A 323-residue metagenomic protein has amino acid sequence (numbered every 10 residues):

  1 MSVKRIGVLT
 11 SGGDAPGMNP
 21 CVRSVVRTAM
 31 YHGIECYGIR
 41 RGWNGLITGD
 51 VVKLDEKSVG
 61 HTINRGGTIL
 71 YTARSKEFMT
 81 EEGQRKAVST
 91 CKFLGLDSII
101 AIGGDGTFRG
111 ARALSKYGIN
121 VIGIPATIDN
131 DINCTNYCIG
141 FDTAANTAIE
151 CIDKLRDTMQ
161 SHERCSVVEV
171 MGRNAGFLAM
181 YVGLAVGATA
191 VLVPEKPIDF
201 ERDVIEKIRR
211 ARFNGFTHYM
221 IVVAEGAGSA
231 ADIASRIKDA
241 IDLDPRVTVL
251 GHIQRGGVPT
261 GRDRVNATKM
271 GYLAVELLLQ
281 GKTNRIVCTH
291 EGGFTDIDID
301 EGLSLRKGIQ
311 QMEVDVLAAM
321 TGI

Functional and structural regions predicted by a protein language model:
M1-S2, G7, A29, H61-N64 (+10 more regions): Solvent-exposed alpha-helices and their adjacent loops that cap or buttress functional pockets in soluble metabolic
S2-I47: N-terminal phosphate-binding or glycine-rich loops at protein starts, especially the Walker A/P-loop of NTPases
P20-V25, G106-I119, A179: Short Gly/Thr/Asp-enriched flexible loops that form oxyanion-binding sites at enzyme active sites
G33, Y37-I39, S115-G140, T147 (+2 more regions): Short, acidic/small-residue loops that bind anionic groups at enzyme active sites
L46-A101, G106-T107, I139-N146, E150 (+1 more regions): Glycine-rich oxoanion-binding loops at beta->alpha junctions
A101-G103, A113, F141-D244, T248: Accessory alpha-helical/coil subdomains and C-terminal extensions that flank or cap enzyme catalytic cores
S229, I237-I323: C-terminal non-catalytic interaction/assembly regions of soluble proteins
